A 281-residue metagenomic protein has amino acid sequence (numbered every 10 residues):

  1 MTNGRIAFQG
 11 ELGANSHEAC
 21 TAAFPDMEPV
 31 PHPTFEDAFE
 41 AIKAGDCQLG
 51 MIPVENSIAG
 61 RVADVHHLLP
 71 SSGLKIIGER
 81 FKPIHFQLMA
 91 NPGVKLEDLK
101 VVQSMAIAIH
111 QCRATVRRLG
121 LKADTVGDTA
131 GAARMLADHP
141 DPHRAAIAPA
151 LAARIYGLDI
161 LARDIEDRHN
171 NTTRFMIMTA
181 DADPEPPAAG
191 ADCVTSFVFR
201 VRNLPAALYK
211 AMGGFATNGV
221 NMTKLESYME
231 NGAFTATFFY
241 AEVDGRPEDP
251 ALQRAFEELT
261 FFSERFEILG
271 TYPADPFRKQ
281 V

Functional and structural regions predicted by a protein language model:
M1-V281: Domain-level signature for soluble enzymes in the chorismate/prephenate branch of the shikimate pathway
